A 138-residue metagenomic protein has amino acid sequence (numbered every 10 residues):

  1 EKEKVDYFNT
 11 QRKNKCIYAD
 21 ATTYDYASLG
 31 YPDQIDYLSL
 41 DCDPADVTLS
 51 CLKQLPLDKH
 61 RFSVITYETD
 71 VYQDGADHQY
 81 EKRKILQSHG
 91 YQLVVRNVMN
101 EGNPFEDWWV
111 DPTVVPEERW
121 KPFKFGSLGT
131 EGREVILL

Functional and structural regions predicted by a protein language model:
E1, A19-T23, A76-Q79, G102: A structural signal for well-ordered alpha-helical scaffolds and beta->alpha junctions
E1-A21, V71: SAM cofactor-binding core of SAM-dependent methyltransferases, primarily the Rossmann-like beta-alpha-beta module
F8-R12, Y24-Y31, L55: Alpha-helix C-terminal capping segments
A21, I136-L137: Generic preference for hydrophobic/aromatic residues in regular secondary structure cores
T22-D25, A45: Short loop/turn elements that flank and shape the SAM/SAH-binding pocket of Class I
G30-I136: Conserved acidic-Pro-Pro-aromatic motif
